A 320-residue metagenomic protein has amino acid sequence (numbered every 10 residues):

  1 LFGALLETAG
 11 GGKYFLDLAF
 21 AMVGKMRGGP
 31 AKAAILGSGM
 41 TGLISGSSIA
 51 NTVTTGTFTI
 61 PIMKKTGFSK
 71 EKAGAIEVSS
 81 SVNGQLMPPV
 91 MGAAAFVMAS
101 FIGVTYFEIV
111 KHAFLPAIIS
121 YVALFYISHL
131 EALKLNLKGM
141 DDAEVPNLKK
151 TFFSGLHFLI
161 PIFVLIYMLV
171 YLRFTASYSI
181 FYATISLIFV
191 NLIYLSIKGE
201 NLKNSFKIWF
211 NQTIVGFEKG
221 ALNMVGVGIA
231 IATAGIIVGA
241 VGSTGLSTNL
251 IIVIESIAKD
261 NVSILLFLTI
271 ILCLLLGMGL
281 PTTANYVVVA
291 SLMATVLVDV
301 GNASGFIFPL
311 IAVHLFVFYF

Functional and structural regions predicted by a protein language model:
L1-K13, K207-L246, V262, L266-G279: Core transmembrane alpha-helical segments of multi-pass membrane transporters/permeases
L18-G84, T282-F320: Hydrophobic transmembrane alpha-helices that form the pore/transport pathway of multi-pass ion and small-solute
G29-P30, G84-A93, S120-F125, F158 (+3 more regions): Hydrophobic alpha-helical transmembrane segments in multi-pass membrane proteins
A31-A33, V110, L159-I160, F181 (+2 more regions): Hydrophobic alpha-helical transmembrane segments
G39, S81, S100, P116-A117 (+5 more regions): Residue-level recognition of pore/gate-forming positions within transmembrane alpha-helices of multi-pass
T41, A73-A95, K111-I127, V317-F320: Membrane-embedded alpha-helical segments of transport systems, primarily multispan ion/solute transporters
G42, S100, V164-R173, L276-M278: Hydrophobic alpha-helical transmembrane segments
K111-N223: Long, contiguous bundles of hydrophobic transmembrane helices that form the permeation core of multi-pass
